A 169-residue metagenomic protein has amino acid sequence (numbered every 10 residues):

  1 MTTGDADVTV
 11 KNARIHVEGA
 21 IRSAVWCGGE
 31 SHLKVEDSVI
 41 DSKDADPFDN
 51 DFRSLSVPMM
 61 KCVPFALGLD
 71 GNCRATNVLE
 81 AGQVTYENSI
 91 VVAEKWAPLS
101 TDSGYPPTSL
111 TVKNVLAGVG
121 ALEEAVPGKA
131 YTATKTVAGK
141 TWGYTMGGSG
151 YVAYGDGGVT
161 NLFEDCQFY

Functional and structural regions predicted by a protein language model:
M1-T2, G29, I40-N77, W96-P106 (+2 more regions): Acidic/polar low-complexity surface segments
M1-V8, N12-K43: Extracellular beta-helix/beta-solenoid repeat scaffolds
D7-A13, H32-V39, M59, Q83-N88 (+3 more regions): All-beta strand scaffolds that present successive hydrophobic residues in beta-strands
I15-E18, G68-D70, V91: Short linear interaction motifs
V17-S23, A93-L99, T108: Internal alpha-helical scaffold/solenoid segments in large eukaryotic proteins
V25-G28, H32-D37, N77-E87, V92 (+1 more regions): Polyanion-binding and phosphate-handling cores
